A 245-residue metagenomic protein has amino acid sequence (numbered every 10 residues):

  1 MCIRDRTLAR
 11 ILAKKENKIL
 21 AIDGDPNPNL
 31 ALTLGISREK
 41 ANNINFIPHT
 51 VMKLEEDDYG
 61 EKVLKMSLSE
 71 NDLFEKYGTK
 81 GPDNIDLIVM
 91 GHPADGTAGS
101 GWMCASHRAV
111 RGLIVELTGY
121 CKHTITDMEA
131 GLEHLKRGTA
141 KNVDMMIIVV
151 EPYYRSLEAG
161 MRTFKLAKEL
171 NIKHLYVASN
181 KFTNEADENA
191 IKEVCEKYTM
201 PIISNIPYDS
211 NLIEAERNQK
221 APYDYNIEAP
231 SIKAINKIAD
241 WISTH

Functional and structural regions predicted by a protein language model:
M1-I3: Short, small-residue-biased leader/transition segments that mark boundaries at the very start of proteins
T7-R10, K14, A105-Y208, I213-E214: Conserved catalytic-core segment of NTP-binding enzymes
I11-D83: N-terminal phosphate/diphosphate-binding loop that engages ATP/GTP or pyrophosphate donors across diverse enzyme folds
K18, I85-L87, H123-I125, A221-P222: Residue-level preference for the first positions of well-ordered beta-strands
P26, H92-A94, Y153, F182: Short, glycine/serine-rich, charged loops/turns that create anion-binding and catalytic segments at active sites
L64-Y77, L87-T126: Cytosolic-facing regulatory segments adjacent to core modules
N218-A229: C-terminal boundary of histidine-terminating zinc-finger modules
A234-H245: C-terminal alpha-helix
